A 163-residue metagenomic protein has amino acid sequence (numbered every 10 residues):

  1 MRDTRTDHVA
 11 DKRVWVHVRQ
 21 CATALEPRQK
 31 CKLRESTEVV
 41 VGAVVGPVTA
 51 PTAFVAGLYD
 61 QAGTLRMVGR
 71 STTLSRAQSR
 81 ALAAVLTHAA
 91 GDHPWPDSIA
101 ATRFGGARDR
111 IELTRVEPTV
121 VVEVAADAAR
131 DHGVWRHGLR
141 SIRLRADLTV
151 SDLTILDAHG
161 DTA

Functional and structural regions predicted by a protein language model:
M1-A163: Catalytic cores of nucleic-acid ligases and guanylyltransferases
